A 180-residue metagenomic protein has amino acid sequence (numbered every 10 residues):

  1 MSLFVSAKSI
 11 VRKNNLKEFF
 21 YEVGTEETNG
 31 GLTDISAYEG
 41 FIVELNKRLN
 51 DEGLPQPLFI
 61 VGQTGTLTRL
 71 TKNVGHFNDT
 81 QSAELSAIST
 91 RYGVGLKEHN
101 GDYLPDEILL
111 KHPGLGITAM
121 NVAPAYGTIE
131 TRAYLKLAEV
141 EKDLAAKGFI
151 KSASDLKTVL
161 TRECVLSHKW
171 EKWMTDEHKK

Functional and structural regions predicted by a protein language model:
M1-A87, Y92-G95, G101: Helix-rich catalytic cores of soluble enzyme domains
S86, V94-Y103, E107-K180: Flexible, acidic glycine-rich loops studded with aromatic residues
